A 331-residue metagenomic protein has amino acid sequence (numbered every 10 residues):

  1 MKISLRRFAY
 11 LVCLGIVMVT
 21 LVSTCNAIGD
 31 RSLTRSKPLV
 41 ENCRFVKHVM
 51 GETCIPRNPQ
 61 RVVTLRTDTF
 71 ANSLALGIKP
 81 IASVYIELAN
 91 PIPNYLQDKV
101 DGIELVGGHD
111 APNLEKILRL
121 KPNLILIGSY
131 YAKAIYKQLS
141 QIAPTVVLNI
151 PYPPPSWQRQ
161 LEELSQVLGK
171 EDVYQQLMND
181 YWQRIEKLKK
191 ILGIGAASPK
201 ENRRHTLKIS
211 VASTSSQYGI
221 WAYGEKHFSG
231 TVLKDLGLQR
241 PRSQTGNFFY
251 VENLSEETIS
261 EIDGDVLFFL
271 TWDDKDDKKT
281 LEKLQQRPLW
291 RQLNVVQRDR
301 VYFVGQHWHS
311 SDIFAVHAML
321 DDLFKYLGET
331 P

Functional and structural regions predicted by a protein language model:
K2-D68, V173-A212, D277-T280, Q297 (+2 more regions): Bacterial Sec-exported substrate-binding components of ABC uptake systems
H48-M50, V106-L114, G246-E256: Short helix-initiation/N-cap motifs at beta->coil->alpha
C54-P59, D98-L105, D235-F248: A local structural motif
T67-K116: A short, structured surface patch at a secondary-structure boundary
E87-P91, W221-V251: Alpha-helical, coiled-coil/dimerization segments enriched in small aliphatic residues
L114-I127, P144, I259, D263-L267: Proline-aspartate-enriched helix->loop->beta-strand connector
I135-Q217, R300, H309, I313-P331: Extracytoplasmic substrate-binding proteins
D265-P331: Structured C-terminal subdomain patch of bacterial secreted/periplasmic proteins
